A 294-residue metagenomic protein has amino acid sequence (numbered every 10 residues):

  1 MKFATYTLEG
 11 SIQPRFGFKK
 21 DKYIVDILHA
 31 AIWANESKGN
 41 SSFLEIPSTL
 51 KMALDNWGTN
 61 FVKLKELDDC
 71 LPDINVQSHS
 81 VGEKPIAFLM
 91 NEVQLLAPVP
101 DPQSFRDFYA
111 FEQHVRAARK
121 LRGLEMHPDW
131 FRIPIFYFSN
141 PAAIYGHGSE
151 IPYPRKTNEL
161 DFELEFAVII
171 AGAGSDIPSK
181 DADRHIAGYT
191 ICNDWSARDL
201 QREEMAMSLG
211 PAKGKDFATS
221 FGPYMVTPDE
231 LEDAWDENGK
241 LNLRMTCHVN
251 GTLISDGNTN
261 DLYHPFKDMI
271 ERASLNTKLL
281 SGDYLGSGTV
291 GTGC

Functional and structural regions predicted by a protein language model:
M1-I135, P141-A142: N-terminal non-catalytic cap/leader segment that marks the start of a structured domain
T5, T259, S287-T289: Ser/Thr-centric signal marking residues that sit in or immediately flank functional binding/regulatory motifs
E9-S11, A173-S175, V290-C294: Short, charged beta-turn/beta-strand-edge "cap" motif at the junction between a beta-strand and an adjacent loop
E36-N56, S208-D216, I270-S281: Short, surface-exposed secondary-structure junctions/capping segments
L96-E271, N276: Glycine-enriched loop-and-adjacent helix/strand subsegments that border the catalytic/binding cleft of enzyme cores
L280-C294: Active-site pocket scaffolds in enzymes
